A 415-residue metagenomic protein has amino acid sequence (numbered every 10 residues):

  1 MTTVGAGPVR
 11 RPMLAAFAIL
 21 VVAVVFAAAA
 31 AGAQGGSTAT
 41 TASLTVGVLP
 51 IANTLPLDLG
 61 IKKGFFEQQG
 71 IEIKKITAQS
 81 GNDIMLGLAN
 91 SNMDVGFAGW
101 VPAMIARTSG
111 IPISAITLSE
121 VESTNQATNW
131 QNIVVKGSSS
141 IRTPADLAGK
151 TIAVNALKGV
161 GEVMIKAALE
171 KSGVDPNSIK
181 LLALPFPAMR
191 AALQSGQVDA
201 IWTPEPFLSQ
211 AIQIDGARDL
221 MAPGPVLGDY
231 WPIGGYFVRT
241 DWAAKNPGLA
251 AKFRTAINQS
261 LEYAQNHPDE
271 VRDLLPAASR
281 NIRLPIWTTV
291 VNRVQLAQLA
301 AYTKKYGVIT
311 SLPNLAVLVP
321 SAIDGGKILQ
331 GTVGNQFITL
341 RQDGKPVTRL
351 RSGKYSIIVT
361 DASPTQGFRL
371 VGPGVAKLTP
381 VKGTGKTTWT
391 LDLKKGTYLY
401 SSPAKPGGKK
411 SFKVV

Functional and structural regions predicted by a protein language model:
M1-T41, D324-K327, V333-F337, G344 (+2 more regions): Short, low-complexity disordered leader/linker segments with a strong preference for bacterial N-terminal type II
G32-T45, F65-E72, S138-T151, N177 (+4 more regions): Immediate post-signal peptide segment of exported/extracytoplasmic ligand-binding proteins
Q34-S172, K180-A183, D199, L220 (+1 more regions): Short, glycine-/small- and polar/acidic-enriched structural segments that line small-molecule recognition paths
K75-L86, G99-V101, V174, I179-S195 (+3 more regions): Short helix-initiation/N-cap motifs at beta->coil->alpha
S119-N132, A217-W242, R254, S321-D324: Periplasmic-binding protein-like
A243-T310: Secondary-structure end/capping motifs
G326-Q342, V381-V415: Extracellular/periplasmic metallocenter environments
P346-T365, T388-S402: Beta-strand cores of secreted/periplasmic/IMS beta-sandwich domains, seen most often in copper-related folds
